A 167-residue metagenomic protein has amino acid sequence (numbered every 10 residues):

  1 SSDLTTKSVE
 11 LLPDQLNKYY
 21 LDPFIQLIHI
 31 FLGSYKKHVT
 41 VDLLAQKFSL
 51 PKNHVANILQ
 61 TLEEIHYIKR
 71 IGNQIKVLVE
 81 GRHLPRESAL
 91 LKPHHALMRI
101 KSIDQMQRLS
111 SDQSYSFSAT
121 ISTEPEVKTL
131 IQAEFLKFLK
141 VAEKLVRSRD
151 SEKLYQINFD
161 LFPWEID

Functional and structural regions predicted by a protein language model:
K18-Q26, H38: Short helix-coil-helix linker/hinge
Y35-K47: Short acidic, hydrophobic short linear motifs in intrinsically disordered regions
V41, D104-I166: Exposed, interaction-prone assembly regions rather than primary DNA-binding/catalytic cores
S49-I65: Short amphipathic alpha-helical interaction segments
E63-Q74: A short, conserved structural fragment
Q74-E80: Minor-groove-contacting beta-hairpin "wing" of winged helix-turn-helix DNA-binding domains
R82-S114: Short, amphipathic alpha-helical interaction segments positioned at domain boundaries
